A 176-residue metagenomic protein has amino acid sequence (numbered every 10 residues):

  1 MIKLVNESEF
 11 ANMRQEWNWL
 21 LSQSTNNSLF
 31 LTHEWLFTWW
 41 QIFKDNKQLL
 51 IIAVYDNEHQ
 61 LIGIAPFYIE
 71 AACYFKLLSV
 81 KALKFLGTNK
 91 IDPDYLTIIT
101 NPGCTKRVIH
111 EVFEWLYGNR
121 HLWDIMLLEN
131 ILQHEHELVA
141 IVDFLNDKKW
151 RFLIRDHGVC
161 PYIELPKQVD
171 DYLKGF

Functional and structural regions predicted by a protein language model:
M1-F176: N-acyltransferase acceptor-side catalytic subdomain
